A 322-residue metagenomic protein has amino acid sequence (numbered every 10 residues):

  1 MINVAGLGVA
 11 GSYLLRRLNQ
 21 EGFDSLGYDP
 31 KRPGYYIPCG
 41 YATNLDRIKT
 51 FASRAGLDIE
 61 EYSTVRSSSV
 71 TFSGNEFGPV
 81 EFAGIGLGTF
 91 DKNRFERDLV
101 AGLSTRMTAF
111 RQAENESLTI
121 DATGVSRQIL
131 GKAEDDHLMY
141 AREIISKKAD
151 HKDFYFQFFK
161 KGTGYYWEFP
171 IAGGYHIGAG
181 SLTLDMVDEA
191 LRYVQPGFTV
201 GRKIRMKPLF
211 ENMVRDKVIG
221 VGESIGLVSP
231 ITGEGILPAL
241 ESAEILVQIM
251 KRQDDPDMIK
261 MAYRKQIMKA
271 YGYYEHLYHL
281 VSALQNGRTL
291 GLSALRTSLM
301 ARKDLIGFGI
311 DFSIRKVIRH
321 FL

Functional and structural regions predicted by a protein language model:
M1-N3: Extreme N-terminal starter segment of soluble prokaryotic enzymes
A5-L7, R16-P38: Glycine-rich FAD pyrophosphate-binding loop
L7, R17, N93, R97-V214 (+1 more regions): Predominantly flavin-linked oxidoreductase catalytic cores and closely associated redox partners
G11-S12: N-terminal Rossmann-fold NAD(P) dinucleotide-binding loop
P30-T71: N-terminal FAD cofactor-binding segment of flavoenzymes
T43-K49, A55, S73-F95: Dinucleotide-binding Rossmann-like beta1-alpha1 core, especially the glycine-rich loop that anchors the ADP
L182-D257, M261-A262: FAD/FMN-dependent oxidoreductases across multiple families
K251-L322: C-terminal helical "tail/cap" subdomain of flavin- and related membrane-associated enzymes
